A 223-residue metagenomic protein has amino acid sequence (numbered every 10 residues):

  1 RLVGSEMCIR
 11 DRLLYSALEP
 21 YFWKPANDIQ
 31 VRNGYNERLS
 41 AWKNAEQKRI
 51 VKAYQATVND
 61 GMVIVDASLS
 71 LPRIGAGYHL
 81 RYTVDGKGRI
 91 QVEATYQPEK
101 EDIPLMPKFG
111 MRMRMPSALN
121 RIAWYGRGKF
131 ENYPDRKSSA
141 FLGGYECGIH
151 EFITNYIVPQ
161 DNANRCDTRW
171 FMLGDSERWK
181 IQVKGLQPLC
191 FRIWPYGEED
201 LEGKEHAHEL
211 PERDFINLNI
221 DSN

Functional and structural regions predicted by a protein language model:
R1, S5-E6, R10-N223: Beta-strand/loop-rich accessory regions of lumenal/periplasmic or secreted enzymes, predominantly carbohydrate-active
